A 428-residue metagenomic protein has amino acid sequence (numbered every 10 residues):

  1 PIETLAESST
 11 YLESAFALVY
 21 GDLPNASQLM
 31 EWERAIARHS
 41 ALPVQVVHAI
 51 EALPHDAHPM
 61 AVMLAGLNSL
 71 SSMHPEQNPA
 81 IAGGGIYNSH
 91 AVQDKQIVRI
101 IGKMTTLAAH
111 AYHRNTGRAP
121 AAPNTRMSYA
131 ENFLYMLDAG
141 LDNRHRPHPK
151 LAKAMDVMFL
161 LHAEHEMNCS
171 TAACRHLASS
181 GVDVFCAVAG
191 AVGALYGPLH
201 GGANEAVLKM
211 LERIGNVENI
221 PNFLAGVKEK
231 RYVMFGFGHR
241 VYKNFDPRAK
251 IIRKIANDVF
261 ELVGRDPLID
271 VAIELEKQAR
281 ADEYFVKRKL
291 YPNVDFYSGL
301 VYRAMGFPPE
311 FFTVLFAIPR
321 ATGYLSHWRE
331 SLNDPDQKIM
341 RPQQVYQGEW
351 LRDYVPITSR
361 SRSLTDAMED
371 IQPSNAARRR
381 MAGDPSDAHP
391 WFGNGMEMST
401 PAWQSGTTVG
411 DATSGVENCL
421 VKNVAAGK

Functional and structural regions predicted by a protein language model:
P1-G395, W403, C419: Non-transmembrane, aqueous-exposed alpha-helical and coiled segments at domain scale
N394-G427: N-terminal low-complexity segments that are often proline-rich with Ser/Thr-Pro
